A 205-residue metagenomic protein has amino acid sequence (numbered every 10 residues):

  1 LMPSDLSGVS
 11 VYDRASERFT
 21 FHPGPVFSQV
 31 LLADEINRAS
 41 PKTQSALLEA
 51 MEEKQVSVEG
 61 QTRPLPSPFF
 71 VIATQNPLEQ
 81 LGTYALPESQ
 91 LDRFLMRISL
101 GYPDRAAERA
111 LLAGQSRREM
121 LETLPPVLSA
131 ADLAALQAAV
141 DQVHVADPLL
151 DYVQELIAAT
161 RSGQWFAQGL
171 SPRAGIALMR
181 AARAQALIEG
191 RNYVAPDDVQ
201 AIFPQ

Functional and structural regions predicted by a protein language model:
L1-A15: AAA+/P-loop NTPase substrate/partner-engagement loops
P3, Q44, P68, L91-D92 (+4 more regions): Alpha-helical structural signal
Y12-L32: Conserved alpha-helical scaffold flanking the Walker A/P-loop in AAA+ ATPase domains
D13-R18, R38-T43, M51-V143, R183-I188: Canonical AAA+ ATPase core
P23-P25, P64-P68, G169, A174: Glycine/charge-rich, flexible interdomain linkers and switch-proximal surface loops that mediate coupling
D34-E35, A46: Walker B catalytic acidic pair
S116-Q205: Basic, amphipathic alpha-helical bundle interface domains used for macromolecular binding and assembly
